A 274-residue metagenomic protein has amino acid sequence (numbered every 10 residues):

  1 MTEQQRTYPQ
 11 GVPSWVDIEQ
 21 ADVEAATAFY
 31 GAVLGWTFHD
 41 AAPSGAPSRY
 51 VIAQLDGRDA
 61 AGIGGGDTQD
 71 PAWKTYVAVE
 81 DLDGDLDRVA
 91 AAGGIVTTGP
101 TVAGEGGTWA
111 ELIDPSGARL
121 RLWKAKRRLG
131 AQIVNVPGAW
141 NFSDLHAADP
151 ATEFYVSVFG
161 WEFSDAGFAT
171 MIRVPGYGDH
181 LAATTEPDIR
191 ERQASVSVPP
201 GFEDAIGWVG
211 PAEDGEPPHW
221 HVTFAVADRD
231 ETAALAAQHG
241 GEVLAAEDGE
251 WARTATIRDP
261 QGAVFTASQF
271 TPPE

Functional and structural regions predicted by a protein language model:
M1, Q5, A41-G138: Active-site-adjacent scaffolding segments
T2-R58, A91, T101-G106, L145-G201 (+2 more regions): Core segments of cupin and vicinal oxygen chelate
P13-D17, A72-V79, L120-L122, W140-L145 (+2 more regions): Short, structured motif recognition centered on aromatic/hydrophobic residues
D22-E24, Q54-R58, T75-S116, A148-D149 (+3 more regions): Vicinal oxygen chelate
W36-F38, G84-D85, F163, E231-T232 (+2 more regions): Short loop/beta submotifs within extracellular cysteine-rich repeat domains
L122-R128, A267-E274: Short beta->alpha transition motifs characteristic of CBS
V136-W140, V156-V158, A166-G167, P217: Short gly/pro-enriched beta-turn/loop segments at secondary-structure junctions
